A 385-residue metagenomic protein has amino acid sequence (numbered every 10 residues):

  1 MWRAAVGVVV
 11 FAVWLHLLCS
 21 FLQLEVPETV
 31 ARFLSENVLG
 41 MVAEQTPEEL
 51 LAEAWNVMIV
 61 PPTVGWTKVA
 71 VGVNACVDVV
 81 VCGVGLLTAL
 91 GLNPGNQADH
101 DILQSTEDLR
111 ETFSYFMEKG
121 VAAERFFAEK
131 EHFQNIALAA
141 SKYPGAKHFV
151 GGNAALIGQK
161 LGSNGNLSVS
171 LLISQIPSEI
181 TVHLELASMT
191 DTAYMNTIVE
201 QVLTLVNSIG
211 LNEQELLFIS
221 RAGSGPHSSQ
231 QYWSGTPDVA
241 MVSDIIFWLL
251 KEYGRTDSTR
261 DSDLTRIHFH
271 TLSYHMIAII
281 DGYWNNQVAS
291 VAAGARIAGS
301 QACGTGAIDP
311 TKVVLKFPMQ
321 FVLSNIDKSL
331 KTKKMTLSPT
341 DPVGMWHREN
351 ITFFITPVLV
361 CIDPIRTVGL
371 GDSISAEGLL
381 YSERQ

Functional and structural regions predicted by a protein language model:
M1-S373, E377-Q385: Ribokinase/PfkB-type carbohydrate-kinase core domain
